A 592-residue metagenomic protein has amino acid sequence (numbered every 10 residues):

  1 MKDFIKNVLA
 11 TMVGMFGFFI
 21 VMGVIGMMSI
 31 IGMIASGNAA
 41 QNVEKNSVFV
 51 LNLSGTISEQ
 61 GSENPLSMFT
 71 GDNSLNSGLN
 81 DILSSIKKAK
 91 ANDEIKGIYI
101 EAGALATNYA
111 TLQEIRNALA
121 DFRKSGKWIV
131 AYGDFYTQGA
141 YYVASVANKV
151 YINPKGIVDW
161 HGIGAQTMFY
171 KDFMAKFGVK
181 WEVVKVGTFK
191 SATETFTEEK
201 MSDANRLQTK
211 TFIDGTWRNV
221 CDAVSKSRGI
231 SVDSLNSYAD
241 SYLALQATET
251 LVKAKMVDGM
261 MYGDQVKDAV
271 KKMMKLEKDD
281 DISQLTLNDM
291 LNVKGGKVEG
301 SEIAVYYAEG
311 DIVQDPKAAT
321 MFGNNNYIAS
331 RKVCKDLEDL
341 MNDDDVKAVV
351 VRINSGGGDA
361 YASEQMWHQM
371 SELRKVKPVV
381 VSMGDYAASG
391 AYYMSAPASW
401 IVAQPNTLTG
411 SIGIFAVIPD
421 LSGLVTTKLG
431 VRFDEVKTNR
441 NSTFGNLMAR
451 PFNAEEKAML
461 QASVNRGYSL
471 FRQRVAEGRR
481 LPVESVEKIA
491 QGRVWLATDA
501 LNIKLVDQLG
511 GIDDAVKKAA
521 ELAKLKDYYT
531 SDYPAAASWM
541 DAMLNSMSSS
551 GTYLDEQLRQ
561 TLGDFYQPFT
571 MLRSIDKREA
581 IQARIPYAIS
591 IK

Functional and structural regions predicted by a protein language model:
K2-V50, E59, K96, D121-W128 (+3 more regions): Flexible, low-complexity junctional segments that flank or bridge functional domains
S47-T167, G296-L424: Cleft-lining beta-strand/loop regions that shape enzyme active-site pockets
Y132-D134, V184-V186, L285, S382 (+2 more regions): Conserved beta-strand termini and adjacent loop/short-helix elements that scaffold enzyme active sites in alpha/beta
T167, K171-V270, V379, S422-I503 (+3 more regions): Charged, glycine-interspersed solvent-exposed loop segments at helix/strand-loop junctions that cap or gate access
K226-S227, D258-E302, F415, R472-G478 (+1 more regions): C-terminal long alpha-helix characteristic of the crotonase
G300-I303, Y307-D343, S463, P534-K592: Intrinsic disorder and flexible/low-complexity segments
Y307-G310, I353-S355, M383-D385, P405-T407 (+8 more regions): Active-site proximal loops enriched in glycine and acidic residues that flank catalytic Cys/His/Asp and coordinate
A360-Q365, D499-N502, A542-M547: Short glycine/threonine-rich loop-to-helix capping motif typified by GTGT followed within a few residues by an Asp-Pro
